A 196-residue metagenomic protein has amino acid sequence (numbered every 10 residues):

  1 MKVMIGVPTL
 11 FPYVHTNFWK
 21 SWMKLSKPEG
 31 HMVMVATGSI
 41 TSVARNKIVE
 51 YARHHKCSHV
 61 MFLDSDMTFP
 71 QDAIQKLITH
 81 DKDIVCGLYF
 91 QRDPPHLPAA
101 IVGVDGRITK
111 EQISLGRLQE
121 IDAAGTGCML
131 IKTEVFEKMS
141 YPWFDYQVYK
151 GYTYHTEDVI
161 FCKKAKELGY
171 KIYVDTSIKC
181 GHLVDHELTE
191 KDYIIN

Functional and structural regions predicted by a protein language model:
M1-M4, K138-N196: C-terminal catalytic/acceptor-binding lobe
M1-V43: N-proximal low-complexity "stem/linker" segments adjacent to membrane-targeting elements
S26-K27, I78, K166: Anion (oxyanion) recognition and catalysis
N46-H59: Active-site nucleotide-sugar/metal-binding loop of Leloir-type enzymes
V49, P70-Q147: Conserved catalytic core of nucleotide-sugar-dependent glycosyltransferases
K56-T68: Short beta-strand-to-loop acidic/aromatic patch adjacent to the donor-nucleotide binding site
